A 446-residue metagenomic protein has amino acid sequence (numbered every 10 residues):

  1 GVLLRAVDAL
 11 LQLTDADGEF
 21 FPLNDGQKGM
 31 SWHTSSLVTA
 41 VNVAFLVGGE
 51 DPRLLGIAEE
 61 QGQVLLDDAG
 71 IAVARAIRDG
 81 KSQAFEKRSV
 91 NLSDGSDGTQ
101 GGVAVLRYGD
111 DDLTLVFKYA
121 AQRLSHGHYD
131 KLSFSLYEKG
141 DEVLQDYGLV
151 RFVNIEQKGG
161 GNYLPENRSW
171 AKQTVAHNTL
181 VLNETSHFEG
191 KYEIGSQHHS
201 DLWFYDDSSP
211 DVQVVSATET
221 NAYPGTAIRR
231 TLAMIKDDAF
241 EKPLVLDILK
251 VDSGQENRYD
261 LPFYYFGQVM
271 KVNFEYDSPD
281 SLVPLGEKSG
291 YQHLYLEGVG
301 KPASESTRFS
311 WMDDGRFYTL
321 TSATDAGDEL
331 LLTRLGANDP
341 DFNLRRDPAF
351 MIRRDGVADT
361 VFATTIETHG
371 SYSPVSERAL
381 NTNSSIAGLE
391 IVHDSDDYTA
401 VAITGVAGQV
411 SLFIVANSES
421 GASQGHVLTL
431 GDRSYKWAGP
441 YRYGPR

Functional and structural regions predicted by a protein language model:
G1-T14: Aromatic-lined, polymer-binding surfaces characteristic of secreted/periplasmic polysaccharide-degrading enzymes
F20-L46: Carbohydrate-binding/catalytic loop surfaces
L46, P52-P284, A358-T364, T368-S371: Catalytic and substrate-binding regions of extracellular carbohydrate-active enzymes, especially polysaccharide lyases
S216-T218, E305, F309, D396-V406: Short, hydrophobic/proline-enriched secondary-structure or compact coil segments at domain edges
F263, R316-A337, T360-Y372: Short, hydrophobic/aromatic-enriched beta-strand segments in well-ordered soluble domains
Y264-D325: Polysaccharide-binding surfaces and accessory modules of carbohydrate-active proteins
D341-T360: A surface-exposed beta-strand-loop module
R354-V361, I366-R446: Non-catalytic terminal regions with compositionally biased, polar/charged low complexity
